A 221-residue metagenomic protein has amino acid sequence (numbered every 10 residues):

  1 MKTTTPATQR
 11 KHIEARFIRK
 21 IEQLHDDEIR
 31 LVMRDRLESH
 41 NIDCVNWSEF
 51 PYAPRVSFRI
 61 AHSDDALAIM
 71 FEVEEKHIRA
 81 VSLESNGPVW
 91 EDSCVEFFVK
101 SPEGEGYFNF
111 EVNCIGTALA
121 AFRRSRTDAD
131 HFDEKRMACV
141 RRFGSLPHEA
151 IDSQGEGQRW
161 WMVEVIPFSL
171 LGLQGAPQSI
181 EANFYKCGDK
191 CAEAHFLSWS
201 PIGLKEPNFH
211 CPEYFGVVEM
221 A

Functional and structural regions predicted by a protein language model:
K2-A221: Structural preference for beta-rich elements and adjacent junctions enriched in aromatics
